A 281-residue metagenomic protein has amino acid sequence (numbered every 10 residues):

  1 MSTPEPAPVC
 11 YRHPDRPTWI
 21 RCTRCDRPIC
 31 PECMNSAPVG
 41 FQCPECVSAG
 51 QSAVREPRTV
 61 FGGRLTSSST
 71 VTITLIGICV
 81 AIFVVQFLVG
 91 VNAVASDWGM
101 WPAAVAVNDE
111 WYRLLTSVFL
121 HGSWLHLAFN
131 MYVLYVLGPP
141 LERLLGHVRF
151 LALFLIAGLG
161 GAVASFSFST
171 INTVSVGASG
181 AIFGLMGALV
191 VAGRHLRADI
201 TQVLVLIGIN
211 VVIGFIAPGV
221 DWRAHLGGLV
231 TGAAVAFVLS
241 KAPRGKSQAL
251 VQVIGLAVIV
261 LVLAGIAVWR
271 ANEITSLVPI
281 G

Functional and structural regions predicted by a protein language model:
M1-R64, F215-G281: C-terminal transmembrane module of polytopic alpha-helical membrane proteins
D15-D26, T70, D97-V105, S123-L127 (+2 more regions): Hydrophobic alpha-helical transmembrane segments
S68-A178, P218-V220: N-terminal TM1-TM2 helical hairpin plus the immediately adjacent luminal interfacial "cap"
T72-G77, A128, L151-L155, V203-G208 (+3 more regions): Hydrophobic alpha-helical transmembrane segments
I76-A81, Y132, L204-V212, A257-G265: Core hydrophobic alpha-helical membrane-spanning segments
V80, V84, P140, L159-S167 (+5 more regions): Alpha-helical transmembrane segments of multipass membrane proteins
L127-L134, V176-G187, D221-L239: Alpha-helical transmembrane segments that form the membrane-embedded catalytic/substrate-binding core of multi-pass
R143-L144, L189-L204, S240-I254: Alpha-helical transmembrane bundle and helix-membrane interface signal in multi-pass integral membrane proteins
